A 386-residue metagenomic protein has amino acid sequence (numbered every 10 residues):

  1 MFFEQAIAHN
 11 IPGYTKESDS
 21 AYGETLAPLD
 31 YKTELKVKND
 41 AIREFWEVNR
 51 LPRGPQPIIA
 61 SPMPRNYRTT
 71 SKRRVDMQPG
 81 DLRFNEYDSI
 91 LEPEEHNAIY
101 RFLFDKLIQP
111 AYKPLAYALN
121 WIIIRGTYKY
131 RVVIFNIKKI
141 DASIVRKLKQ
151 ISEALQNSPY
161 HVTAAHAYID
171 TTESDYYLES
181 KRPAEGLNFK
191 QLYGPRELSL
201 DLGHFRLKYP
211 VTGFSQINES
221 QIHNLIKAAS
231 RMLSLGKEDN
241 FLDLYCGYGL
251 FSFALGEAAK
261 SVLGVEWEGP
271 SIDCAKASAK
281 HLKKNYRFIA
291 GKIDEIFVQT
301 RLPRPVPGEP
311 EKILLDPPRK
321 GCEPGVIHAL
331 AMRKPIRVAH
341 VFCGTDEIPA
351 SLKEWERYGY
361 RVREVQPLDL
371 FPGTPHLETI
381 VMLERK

Functional and structural regions predicted by a protein language model:
M1-T15: General N-terminal leader/first-domain-start detector
F3, I7, S143-V145, E153-K386: Rossmann-like S-adenosyl-L-methionine
A8-P12, S20-W121, G126-Y130, D141-A142: Extended interfacial segments that mediate partner engagement and assembly in macromolecular machines
R74-Q78, N136-K138, E384-K386: Solvent-exposed residues in well-ordered beta-strands and their adjoining turns, especially edge/terminal strands
E92-H96, Y100, L148, N218 (+2 more regions): Short, charged, low-complexity patches
I123-G126, F135-I137, I169, V211: Short, structured patches in soluble enzyme cores that scaffold and shape functional sites
K129-V133, P375: Conserved loop-to-beta-strand segment in the C-terminal subdomain of adenylate-forming
V133-F135, L255: Short, hydrophobic beta-strand segments
